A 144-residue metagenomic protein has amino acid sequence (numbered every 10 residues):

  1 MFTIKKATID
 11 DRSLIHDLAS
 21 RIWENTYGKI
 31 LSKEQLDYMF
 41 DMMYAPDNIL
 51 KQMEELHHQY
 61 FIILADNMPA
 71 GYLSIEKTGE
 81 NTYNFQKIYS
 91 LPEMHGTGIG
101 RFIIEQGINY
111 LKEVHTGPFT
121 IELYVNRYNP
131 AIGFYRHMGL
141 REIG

Functional and structural regions predicted by a protein language model:
F2, K6-R12, H16-E93, I104-V114: Acetyl-CoA-dependent GNAT
K5, Y124-V125: Active-site-adjacent beta-strand anchor residues
E76, E122-Y124, I143: Solvent-exposed beta-strand sheet faces enriched in polar/charged residues
L91-T97, R127-Y128: Active-site acidic-Proline motif in GNAT/NAT acetyltransferases
R101, R127-G144: Conserved active-site alpha-helix within GNAT-family acetyltransferase domains
L111-Y124: Conserved GNAT acetyl-CoA-binding A-motif
